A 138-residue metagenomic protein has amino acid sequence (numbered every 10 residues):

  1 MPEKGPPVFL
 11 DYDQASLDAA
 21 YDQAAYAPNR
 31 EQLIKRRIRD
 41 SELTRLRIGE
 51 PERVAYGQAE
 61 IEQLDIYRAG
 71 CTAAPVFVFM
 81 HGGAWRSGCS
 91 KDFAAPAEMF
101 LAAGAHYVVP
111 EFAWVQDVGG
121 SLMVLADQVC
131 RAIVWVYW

Functional and structural regions predicted by a protein language model:
M1-L10: Basic/polar N-terminal segments that are highly enriched at the extreme N-terminus, encompassing both cleavable
S16-T72: N-terminal cap/lid segment of alpha/beta-hydrolase-fold proteins
G70, A84, Q116: Feature marks short, surface-exposed loop/turn motifs that line or immediately flank catalytic pockets and channel
G70, E98-A102: Short glycine/proline-enriched loop/turn "hinge" motifs that connect secondary-structure elements and lie
A73-A84: Short beta-strand element of the alpha/beta-hydrolase
V76, L101-E111: A fold-wide structural signal in alpha/beta-hydrolase
G88-P96, P110-W138: Catalytic nucleophile-loop/oxyanion-hole region of alpha/beta-hydrolase and closely related hydrolase-like folds
